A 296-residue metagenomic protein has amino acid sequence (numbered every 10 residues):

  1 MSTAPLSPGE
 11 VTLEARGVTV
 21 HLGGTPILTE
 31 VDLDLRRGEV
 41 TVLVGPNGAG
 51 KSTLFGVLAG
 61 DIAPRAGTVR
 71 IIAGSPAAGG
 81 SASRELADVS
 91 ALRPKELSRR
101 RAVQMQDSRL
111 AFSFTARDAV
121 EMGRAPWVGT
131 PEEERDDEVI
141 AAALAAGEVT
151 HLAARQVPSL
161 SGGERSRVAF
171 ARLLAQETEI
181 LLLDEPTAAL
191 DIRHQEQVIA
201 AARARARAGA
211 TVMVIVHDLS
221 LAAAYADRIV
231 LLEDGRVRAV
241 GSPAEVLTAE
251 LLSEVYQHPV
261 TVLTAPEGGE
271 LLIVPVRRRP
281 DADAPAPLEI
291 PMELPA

Functional and structural regions predicted by a protein language model:
V44-P46: The feature captures the beta-strand-to-loop junction immediately N-terminal to the Walker
A59: Helix-to-loop junction immediately C-terminal to a conserved catalytic motif
T68-L97: ABC ATPase NBD Q-loop/coupling interface
E121, E134-L152, E177: Conserved ABC ATPase "signature" region
Q156-L160, E164: Conserved ABC ATPase signature
L181-E185: Catalytic Walker B motif of ABC-type/P-loop ATPase nucleotide-binding domains
V255-A296: ABC ATPase nucleotide-binding domains
